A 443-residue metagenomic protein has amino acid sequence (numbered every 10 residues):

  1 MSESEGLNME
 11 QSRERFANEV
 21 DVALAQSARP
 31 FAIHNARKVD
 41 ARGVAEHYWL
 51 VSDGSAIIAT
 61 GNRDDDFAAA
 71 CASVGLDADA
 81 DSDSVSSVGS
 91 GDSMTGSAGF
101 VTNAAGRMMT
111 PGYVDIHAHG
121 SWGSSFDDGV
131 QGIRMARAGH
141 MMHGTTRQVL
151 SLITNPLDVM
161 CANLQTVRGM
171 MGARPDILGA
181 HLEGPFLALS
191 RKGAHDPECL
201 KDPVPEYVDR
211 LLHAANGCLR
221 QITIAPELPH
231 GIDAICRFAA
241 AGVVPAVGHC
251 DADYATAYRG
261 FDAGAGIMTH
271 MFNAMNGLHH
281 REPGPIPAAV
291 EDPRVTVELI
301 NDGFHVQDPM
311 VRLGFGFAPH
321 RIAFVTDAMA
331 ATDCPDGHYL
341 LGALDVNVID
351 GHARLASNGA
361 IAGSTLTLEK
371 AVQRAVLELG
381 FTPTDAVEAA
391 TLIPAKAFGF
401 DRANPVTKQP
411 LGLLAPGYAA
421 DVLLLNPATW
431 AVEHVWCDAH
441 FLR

Functional and structural regions predicted by a protein language model:
M1-G75, S82, S87, T429 (+1 more regions): N-terminal metal-binding scaffold of metallo-dependent hydrolase/deaminase domains
S27-H34, K38, R42, A68-R134 (+1 more regions): Replace "His-x-His-based motif
R107-M108, I116, F126-D176, C199-A214 (+1 more regions): Alpha-helical scaffold segments that flank or form the walls of functional sites
H119, R134-N163, D176-A188, A215-E227 (+3 more regions): Divalent metal-dependent hydrolysis catalytic cores, especially in the metallo-beta-lactamase
A138-V149, A188-N216, Y258-M271, M275 (+3 more regions): Active-site gating loops and adjacent loop-to-helix segments of metal-dependent hydrolytic enzymes
L182, F238, M268, A375 (+1 more regions): Conserved, mostly hydrophobic/aromatic
D209, H213-P335: Active-site core of metal-dependent hydrolases
P287-V297, F315-T326, T332-L425: His/Asp/Glu-enriched, well-ordered alpha-helical/loop segment that forms or immediately abuts the divalent-metal
